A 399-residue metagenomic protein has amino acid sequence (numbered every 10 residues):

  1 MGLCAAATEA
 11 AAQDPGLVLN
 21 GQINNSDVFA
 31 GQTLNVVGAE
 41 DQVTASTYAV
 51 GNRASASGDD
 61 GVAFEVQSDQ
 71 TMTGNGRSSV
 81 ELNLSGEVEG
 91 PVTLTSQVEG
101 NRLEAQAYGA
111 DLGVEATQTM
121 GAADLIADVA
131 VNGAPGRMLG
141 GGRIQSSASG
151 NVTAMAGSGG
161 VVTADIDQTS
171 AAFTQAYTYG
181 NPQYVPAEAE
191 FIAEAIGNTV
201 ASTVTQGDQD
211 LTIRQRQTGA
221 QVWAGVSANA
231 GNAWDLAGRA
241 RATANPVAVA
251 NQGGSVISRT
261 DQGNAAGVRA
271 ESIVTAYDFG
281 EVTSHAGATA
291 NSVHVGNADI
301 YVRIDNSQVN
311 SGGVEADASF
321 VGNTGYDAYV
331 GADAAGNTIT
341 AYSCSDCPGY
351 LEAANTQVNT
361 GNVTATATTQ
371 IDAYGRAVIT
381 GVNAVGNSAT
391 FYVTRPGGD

Functional and structural regions predicted by a protein language model:
C4-A12: Sec/Tat signal peptide C-region and signal peptidase I cleavage site
A12-D399: Low-complexity repeat regions of mature extracellularly deployed or surface/particle-associated proteins
